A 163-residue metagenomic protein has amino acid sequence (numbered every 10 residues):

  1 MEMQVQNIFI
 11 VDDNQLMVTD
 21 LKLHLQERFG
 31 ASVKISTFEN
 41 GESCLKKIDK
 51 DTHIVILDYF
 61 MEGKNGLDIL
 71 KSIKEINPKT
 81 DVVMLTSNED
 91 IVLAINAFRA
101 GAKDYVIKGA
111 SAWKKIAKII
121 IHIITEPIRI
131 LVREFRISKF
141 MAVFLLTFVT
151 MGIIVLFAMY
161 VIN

Functional and structural regions predicted by a protein language model:
F9, K50-I56: Active-site beta3 strand of CheY-like receiver
D12, D58-Y59: Active-site residues of response regulator receiver
Q15-S36: Two-component/phosphorelay signaling modules centered on CheY-like receiver
H24, K115-P127: Receiver (REC) domain switch/output surface
T37-S43, G66: Helix N-cap/capping motif at the beta->alpha junctions
E62-G63, T86, D90: The feature encodes the CheY-like receiver
N65-K79: Short amphipathic alpha-helix used as the core "switch/output" element in two-component signaling
